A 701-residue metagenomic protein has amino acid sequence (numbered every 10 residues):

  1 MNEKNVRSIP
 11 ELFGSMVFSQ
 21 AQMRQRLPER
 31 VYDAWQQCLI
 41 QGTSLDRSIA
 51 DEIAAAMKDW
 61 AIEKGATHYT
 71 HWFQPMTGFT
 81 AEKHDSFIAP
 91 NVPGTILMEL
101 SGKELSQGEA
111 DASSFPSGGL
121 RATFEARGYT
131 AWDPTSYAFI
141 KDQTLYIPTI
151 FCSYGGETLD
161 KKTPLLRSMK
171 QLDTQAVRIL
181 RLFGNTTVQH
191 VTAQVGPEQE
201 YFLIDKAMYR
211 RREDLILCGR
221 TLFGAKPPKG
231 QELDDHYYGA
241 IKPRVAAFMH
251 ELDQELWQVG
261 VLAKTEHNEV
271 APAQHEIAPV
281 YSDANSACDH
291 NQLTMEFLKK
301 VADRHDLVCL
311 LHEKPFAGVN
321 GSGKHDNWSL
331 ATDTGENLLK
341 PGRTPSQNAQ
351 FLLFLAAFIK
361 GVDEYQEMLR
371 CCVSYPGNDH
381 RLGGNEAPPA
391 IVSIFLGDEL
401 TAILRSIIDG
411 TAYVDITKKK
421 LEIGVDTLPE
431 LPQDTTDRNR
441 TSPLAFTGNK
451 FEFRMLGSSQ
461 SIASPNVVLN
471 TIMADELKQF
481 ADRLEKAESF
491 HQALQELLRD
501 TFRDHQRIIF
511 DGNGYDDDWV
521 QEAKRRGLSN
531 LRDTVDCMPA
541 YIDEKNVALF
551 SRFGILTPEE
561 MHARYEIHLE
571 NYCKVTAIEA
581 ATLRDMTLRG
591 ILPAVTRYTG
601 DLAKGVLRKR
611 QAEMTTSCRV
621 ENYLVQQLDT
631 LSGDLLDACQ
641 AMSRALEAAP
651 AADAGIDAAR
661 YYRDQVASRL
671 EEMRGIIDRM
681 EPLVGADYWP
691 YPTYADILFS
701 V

Functional and structural regions predicted by a protein language model:
M1-P10: Short, compositionally biased "basic patch" segments
E11-M23, T174, R178-L180, D398: Flexible inter-domain linker/hinge segments
L12-E125: Active-site core of metal-dependent hydrolases
I49-I53, F73-P75, K103-E104, F151 (+4 more regions): Active-site-proximal loop/turn and secondary-structure-junction residues that shape catalytic pockets, frequently
A66, T70-Q74, H290-R304, L330 (+3 more regions): Hydrophobic/aromatic-rich, well-ordered segments within soluble, folded domains that form packed cores
G78-G94, Q107, S113, R212 (+4 more regions): Short linear, low-complexity motifs centered on an aromatic residue
E125-L311, N320-G323, L330-E566: Glycine-rich, acidic/polar active-site loops that bind/position phosphate-bearing ligands
T501-V701: C-terminal amphipathic alpha-helical interaction region
